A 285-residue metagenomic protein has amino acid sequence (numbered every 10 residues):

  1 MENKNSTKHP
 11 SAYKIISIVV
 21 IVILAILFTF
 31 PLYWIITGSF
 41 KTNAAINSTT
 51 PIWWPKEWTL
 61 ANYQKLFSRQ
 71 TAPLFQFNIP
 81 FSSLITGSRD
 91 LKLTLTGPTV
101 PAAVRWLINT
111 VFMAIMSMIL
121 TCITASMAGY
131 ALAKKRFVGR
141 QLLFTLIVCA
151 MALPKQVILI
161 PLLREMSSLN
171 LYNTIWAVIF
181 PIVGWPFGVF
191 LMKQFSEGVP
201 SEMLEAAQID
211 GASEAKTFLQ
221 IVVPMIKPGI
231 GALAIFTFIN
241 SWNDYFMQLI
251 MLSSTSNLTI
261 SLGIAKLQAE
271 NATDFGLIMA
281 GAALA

Functional and structural regions predicted by a protein language model:
E2-H9, Y13-A285: A structural signal for multi-pass alpha-helical bundles of membrane permease subunits that mediate small-molecule
